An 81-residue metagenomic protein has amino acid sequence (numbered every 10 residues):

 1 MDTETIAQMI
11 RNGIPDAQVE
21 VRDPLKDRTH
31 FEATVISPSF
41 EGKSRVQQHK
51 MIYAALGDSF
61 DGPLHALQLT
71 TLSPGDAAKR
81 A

Functional and structural regions predicted by a protein language model:
D2-T3, R22-P24, T70: Charge-rich, low-complexity N-terminal segments
M9-I10, A55: Generic structural signal for isolated residues within well-ordered alpha-helices
I10-V19, F60-P63: Short secondary-structure junctions
D16-E32: Short edge beta-strands and adjacent turn/loop segments
R28-H30, V35, G62-L64: Short connector loops at helix/strand junctions that flank enzyme active sites, especially segments positioning acidic
E32-Q47: A short interface-forming secondary-structure element
H49-A81: C-terminal structural segments of small proteins and small subunits
